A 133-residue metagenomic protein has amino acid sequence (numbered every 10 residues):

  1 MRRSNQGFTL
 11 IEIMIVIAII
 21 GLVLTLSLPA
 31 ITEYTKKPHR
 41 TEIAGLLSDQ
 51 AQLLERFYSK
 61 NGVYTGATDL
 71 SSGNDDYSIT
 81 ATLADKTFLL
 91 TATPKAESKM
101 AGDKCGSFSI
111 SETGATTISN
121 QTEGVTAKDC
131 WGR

Functional and structural regions predicted by a protein language model:
M1-I31: N-terminal single-pass transmembrane signal-anchor helix
S4, A18, L24, R40 (+2 more regions): Hydrophobic alpha-helical segments
N5, Y34-T41, G45, L83 (+1 more regions): Residues at secondary-structure transition points
P29, T41, T116: Glycine-centered loop/turn positions within well-structured domains that cap or flank conserved ligand/cofactor-binding
T35-V63: Membrane-proximal N-terminal amphipathic helix
S59-R133: Periplasmic/extracellular, small/polar-rich flexible segments of pilin-like filament-forming proteins
